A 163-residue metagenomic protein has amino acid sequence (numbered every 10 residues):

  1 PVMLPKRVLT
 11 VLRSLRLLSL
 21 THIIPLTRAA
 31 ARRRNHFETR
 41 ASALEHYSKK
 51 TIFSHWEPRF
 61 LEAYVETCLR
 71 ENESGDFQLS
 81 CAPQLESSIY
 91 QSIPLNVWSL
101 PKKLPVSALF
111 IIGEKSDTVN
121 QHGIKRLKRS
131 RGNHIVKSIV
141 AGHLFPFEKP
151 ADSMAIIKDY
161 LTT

Functional and structural regions predicted by a protein language model:
P1-R33: Flexible "cap/lid" loop of the alpha/beta hydrolase fold
A29-T39, H46: Acceptor-substrate binding/catalytic loop of class I
N35, S116, G142-F145: Glycosyltransferase donor-binding loop in the core domain
P58-E62, E66-R129: Conserved serine/cysteine hydrolase catalytic core
R129-H143: Catalytic histidine neighborhood in serine/cysteine hydrolases with alpha/beta-hydrolase-type architecture
A141-M154: Catalytic histidine-centered segment of alpha/beta-hydrolase-like enzymes
I156-T163: C-terminal alpha-helix
